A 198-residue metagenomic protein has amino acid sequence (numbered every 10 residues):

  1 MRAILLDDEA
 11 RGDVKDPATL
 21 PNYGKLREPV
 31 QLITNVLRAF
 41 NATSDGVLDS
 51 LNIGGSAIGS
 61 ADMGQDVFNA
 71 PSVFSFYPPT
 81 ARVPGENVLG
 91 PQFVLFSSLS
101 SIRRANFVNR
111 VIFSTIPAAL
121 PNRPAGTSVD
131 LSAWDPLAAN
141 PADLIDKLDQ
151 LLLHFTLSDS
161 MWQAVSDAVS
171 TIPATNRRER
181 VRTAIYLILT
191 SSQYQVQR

Functional and structural regions predicted by a protein language model:
M1-R198: Flexible, low-complexity segments enriched for small/polar residues
